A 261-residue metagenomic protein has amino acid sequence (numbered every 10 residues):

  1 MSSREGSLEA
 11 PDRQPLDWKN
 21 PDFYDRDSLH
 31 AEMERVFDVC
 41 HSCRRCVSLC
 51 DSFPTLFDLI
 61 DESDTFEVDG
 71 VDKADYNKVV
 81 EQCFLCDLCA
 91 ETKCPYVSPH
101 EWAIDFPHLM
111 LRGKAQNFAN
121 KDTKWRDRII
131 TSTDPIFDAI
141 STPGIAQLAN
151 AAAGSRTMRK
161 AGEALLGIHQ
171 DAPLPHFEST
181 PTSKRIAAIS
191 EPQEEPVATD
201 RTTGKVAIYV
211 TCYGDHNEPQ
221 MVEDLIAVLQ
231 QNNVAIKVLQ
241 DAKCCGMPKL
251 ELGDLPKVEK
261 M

Functional and structural regions predicted by a protein language model:
M1-D25, L111, A115, G167: Extramembrane terminal tails and long inter-domain/linker segments of multi-pass membrane proteins
S2-E9, R45-S48, R159-L166, A235: Short low-complexity stretches enriched in small and charged residues
A10-E32, S52-N77, K205, P219: Short, charged low-complexity linear segments at domain edges
A31-F37, F66-M261: Iron-sulfur-cluster electron-transfer modules
E32-S48: Mature N-terminal segment immediately following signal peptide/propeptide cleavage in secreted/periplasmic
L49-S52, L56-L59, T92, H100-A103: Short, non-ligating residues that shape and space the ligands of small metal-coordination modules and catalytic
